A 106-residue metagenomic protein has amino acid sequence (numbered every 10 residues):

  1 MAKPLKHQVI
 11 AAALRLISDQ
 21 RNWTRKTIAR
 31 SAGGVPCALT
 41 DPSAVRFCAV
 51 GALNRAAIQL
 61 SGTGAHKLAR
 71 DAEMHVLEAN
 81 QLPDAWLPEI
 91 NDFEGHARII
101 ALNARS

Functional and structural regions predicted by a protein language model:
M1-S106: Domain-length accessory/inserted modules outside core catalytic folds
